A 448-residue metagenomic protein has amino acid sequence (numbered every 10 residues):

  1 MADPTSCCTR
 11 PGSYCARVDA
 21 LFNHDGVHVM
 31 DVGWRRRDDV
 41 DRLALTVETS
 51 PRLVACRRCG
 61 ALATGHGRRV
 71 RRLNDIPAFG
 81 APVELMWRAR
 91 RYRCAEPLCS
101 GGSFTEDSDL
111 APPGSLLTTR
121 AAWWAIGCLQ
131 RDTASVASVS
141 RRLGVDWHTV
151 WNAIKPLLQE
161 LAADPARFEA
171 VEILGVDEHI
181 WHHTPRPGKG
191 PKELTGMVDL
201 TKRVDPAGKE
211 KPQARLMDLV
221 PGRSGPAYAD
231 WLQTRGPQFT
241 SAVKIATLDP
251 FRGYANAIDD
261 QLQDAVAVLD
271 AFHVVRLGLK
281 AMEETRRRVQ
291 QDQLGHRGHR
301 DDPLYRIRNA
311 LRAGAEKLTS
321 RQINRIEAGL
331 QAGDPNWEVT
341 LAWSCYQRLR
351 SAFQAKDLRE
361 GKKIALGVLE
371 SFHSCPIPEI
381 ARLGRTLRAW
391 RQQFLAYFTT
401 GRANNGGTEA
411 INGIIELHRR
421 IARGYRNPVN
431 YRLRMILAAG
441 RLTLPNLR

Functional and structural regions predicted by a protein language model:
M1-G101, D107: Short, conserved DNA-binding cores of transcription-related domains
T49, R58, T64, P191 (+5 more regions): Acidic/histidine-rich catalytic cores and adjacent linkers of DNA breakage/strand-transfer/modification proteins
V54-R57, S103, H183-P185, P206 (+2 more regions): Short helix/loop capping segments that flank catalytic or ligand/cofactor-binding pockets
G60-T64, R69-L174, E178-T184, T240-S241 (+2 more regions): Short, positively charged, Gly/Tyr-enriched micro-motifs that form contact patches at catalytic or ligand/partner
D109-P112, S241, A265, V289-L294: Short, polar/flexible loop-turn hinges at active-site or ligand-entry regions and domain interfaces
V139, G175, T247, A267-D270: A structural signal for short, well-ordered beta-strand segments and their strand-loop junctions that often border
T149, A153-T247, R252-A257: RNase H-like nuclease fold core
K189-E193, L279-Q291: Short, surface-exposed amphipathic charged segments that create phosphate/polyanion-binding patches used for binding
